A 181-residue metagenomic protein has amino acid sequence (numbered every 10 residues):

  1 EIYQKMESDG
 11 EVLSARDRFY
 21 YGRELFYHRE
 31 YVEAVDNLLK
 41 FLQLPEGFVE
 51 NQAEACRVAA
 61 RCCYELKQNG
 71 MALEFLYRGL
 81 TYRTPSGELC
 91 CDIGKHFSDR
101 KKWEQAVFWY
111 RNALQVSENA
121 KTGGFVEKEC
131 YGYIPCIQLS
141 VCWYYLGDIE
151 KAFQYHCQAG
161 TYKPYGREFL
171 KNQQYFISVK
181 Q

Functional and structural regions predicted by a protein language model:
E1-K40, E46, V179: Catalytic-site signature of metal-activated, phosphate-bearing donor transferases, centered on the GT-A/GT-A-like
E11-V12, E46, E50, T84 (+2 more regions): Short coil turns that delineate tetratricopeptide repeat
R16, E50-E54, E88, E127-E129 (+2 more regions): Start-of-helix register in tetratricopeptide repeats
Y20, V58, D92-K95, Q138 (+2 more regions): "A position-specific structural signal for the A-helix of alpha-solenoid helical repeats
Y31-V32, N69, W103, I149: TPR-repeat structural position
